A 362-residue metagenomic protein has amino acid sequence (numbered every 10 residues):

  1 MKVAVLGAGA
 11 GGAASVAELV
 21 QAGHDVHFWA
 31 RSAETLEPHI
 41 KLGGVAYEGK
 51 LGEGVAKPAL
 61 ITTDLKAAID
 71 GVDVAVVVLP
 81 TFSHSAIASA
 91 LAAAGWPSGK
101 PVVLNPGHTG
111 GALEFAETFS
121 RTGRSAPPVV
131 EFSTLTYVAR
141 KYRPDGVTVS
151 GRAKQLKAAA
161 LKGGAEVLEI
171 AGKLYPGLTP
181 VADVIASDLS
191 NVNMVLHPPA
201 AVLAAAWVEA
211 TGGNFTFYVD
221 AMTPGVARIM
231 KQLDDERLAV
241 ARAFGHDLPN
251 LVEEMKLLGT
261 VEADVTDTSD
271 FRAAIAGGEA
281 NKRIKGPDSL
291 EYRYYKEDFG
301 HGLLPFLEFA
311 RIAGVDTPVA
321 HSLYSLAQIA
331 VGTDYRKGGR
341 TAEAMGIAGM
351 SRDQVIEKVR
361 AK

Functional and structural regions predicted by a protein language model:
M1-K50: NAD(P)+-binding Rossmann beta1-loop-alpha1 motif at the extreme N-terminus of oxidoreductases
K50-G71: Short acidic low-complexity segments
V76, T81-D145: Rossmann-like NAD(P)(H) cofactor-binding subdomain of soluble oxidoreductases
T118-P180: Predominantly flavin-linked oxidoreductase catalytic cores and closely associated redox partners
K154-L257: Active-site-lining helix/loop region of Rossmann-like oxidoreductase modules
A227-K362: NAD(P)-dependent Rossmann-like dehydrogenase/reductase catalytic/cofactor-binding core
